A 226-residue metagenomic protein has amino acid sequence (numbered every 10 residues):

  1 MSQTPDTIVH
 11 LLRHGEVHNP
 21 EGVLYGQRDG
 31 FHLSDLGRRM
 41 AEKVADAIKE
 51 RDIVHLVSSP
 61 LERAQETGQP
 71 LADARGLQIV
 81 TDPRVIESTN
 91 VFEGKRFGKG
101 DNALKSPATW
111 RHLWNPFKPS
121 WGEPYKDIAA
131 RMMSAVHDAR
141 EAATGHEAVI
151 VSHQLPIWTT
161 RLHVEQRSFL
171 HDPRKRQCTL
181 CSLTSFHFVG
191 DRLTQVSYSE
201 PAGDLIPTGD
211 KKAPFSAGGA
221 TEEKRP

Functional and structural regions predicted by a protein language model:
S2-T7, V80-T81, E87-D101, E141 (+2 more regions): Acidic, low-complexity terminal tails and accessory targeting/binding regions of phosphate-metabolizing enzymes
T4, K43-W110: Phosphate-coordination/substrate-recognition cap region in phosphate-metabolizing enzymes
I8-L12, V57, H146-S152, P156: Beta-strand elements within well-structured catalytic alpha/beta cores of enzymes that handle phosphate/sulfate esters
R13-T67, L71, W121-M133: Loop-to-helix element that buttresses phosphate recognition and phosphoryl-transfer chemistry
V17, P156-I157: Short active-site segment of divalent metal-dependent hydrolases/proteases that encodes the spacing between
S59-L61, R84, V151-L155, Y198: Short, well-ordered beta-to-alpha junction loops that form the rim of enzyme active sites and present histidine/acidic
S106-D127, T221-E222: Short glycine/proline- and acidic residue-enriched helix-loop micro-motifs that form flexible lids or anion-recognition
I128-A142, E147-Q154, T160: GST-like fold's C-terminal all-alpha helical module
